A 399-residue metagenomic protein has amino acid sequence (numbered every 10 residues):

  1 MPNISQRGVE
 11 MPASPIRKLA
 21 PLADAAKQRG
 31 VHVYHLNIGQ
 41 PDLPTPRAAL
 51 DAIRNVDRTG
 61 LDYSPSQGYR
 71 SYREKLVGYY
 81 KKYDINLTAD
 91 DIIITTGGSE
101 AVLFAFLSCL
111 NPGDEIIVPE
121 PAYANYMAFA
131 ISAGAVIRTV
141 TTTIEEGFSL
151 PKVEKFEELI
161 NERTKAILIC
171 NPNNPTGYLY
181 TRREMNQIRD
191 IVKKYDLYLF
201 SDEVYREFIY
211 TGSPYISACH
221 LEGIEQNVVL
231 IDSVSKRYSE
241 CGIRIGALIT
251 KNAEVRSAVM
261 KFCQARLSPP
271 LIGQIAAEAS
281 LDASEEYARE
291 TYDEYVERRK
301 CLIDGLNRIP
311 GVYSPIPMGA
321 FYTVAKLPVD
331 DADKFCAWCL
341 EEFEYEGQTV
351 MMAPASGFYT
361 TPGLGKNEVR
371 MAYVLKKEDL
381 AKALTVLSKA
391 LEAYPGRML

Functional and structural regions predicted by a protein language model:
M1-I4, G8-S14, L19-Y34, I38-V56 (+1 more regions): PLP-dependent class I/II
T59: Basic nucleic-acid-binding alpha-helical/helix-turn surface characteristic of O6-alkylguanine DNA
Y63-T96: Conserved N-terminal alpha-helix of the aminotransferase class I/II PLP-enzyme fold
